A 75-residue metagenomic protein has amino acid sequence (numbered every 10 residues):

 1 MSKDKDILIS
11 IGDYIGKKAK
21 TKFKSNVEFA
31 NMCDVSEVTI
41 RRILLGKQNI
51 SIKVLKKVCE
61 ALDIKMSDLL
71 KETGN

Functional and structural regions predicted by a protein language model:
M1-K22: A short, Lys/Arg-rich alpha-helix, primarily the initiator
S10, F23-S25, I50-K53: Residue-level signal for the short linker/turn that defines the boundary of a DNA-recognition helix
G16, V27, K56, S67: Residues within the helices of the helix-turn-helix
K20, L45, K56, G74: Residue-level detection of the helix-turn-helix DNA-binding "recognition helix"
F23-R42: Short alpha-helical DNA-recognition segment
S36-T39, S51, K65: Short coil turns linking two alpha-helices in DNA-binding domains
K47-E60: Short, basic-rich loop-to-helix N-cap that marks the start of a DNA-contacting helix
D63-N75: Short C-terminal boundary/hinge segments that cap the last helix of small helical domains
